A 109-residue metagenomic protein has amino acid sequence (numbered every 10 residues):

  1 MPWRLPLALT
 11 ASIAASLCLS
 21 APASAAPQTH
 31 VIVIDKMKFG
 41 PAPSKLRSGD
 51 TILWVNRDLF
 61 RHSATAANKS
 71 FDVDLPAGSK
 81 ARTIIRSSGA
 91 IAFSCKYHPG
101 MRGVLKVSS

Functional and structural regions predicted by a protein language model:
P2-W3, S16-S109: Extracytoplasmic copper-binding redox domains, predominantly the cupredoxin/blue-copper superfamily
A8-C18: Bacterial N-terminal signal peptides
